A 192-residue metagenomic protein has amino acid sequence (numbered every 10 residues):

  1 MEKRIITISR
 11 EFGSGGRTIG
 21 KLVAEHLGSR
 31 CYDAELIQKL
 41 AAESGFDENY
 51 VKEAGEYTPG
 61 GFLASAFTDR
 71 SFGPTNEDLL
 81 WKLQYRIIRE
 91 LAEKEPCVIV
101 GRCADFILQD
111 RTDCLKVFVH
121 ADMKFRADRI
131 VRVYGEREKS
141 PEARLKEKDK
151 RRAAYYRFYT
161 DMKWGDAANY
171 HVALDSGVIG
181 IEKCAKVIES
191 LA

Functional and structural regions predicted by a protein language model:
E2-E11, E95: Pre-Walker A (Motif I) flank of P-loop NTPase domains
I8-A24: Glycine-rich phosphate-binding P-loop
R30-A42: Short beta-strand-centered segment that lines the nucleotide-binding/catalytic pocket of NTP-utilizing
A41-P96: ATP-dependent small-molecule kinase phosphotransfer cores that center on conserved nucleotide phosphate-binding segments
P59-A66, D78, R137-I181: Small-molecule kinase domains that catalyze NTP-dependent phosphoryl transfer to phosphate-bearing small molecules
L91, A104-D110: RNA pseudouridine synthases
D110-V133, E138-K148: Conserved phosphate-donor/acceptor-positioning beta-strand/loop module used by diverse small-molecule
